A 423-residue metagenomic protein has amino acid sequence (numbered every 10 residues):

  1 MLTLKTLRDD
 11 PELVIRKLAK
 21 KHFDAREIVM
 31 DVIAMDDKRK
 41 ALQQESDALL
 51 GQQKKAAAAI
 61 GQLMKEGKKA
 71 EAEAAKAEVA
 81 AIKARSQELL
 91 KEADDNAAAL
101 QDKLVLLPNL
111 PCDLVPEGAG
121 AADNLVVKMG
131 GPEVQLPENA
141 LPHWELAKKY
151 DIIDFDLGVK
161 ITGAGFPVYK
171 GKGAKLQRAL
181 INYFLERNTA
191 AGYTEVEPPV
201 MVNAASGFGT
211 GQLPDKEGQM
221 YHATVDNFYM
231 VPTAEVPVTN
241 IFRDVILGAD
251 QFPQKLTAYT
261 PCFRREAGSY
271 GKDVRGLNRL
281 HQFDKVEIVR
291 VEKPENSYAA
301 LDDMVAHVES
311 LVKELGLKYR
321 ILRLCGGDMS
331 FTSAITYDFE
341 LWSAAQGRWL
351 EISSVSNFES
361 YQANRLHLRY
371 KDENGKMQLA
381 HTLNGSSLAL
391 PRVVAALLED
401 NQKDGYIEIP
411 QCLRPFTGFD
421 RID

Functional and structural regions predicted by a protein language model:
M1-V134, I152, D156: N-terminal alpha-helical targeting/anchoring segments
R26, M129-D423: TRNA-recognition modules of translation machinery and tRNA-sensing kinases, especially anticodon-binding
